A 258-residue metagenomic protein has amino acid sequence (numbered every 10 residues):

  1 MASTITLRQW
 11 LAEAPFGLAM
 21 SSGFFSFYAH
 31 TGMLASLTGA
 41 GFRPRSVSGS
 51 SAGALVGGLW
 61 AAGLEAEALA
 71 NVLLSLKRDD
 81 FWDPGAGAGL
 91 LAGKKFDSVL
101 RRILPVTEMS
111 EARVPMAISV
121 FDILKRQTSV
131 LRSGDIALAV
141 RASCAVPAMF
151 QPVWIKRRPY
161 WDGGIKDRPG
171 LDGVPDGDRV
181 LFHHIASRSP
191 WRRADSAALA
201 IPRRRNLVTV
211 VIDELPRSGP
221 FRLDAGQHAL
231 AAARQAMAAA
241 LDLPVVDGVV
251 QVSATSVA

Functional and structural regions predicted by a protein language model:
M1-S48, G58-A258: Patatin-like phospholipase
G49, G53: Gly/Ala-rich beta-loop-alpha elbow adjacent to hydrolase catalytic centers
